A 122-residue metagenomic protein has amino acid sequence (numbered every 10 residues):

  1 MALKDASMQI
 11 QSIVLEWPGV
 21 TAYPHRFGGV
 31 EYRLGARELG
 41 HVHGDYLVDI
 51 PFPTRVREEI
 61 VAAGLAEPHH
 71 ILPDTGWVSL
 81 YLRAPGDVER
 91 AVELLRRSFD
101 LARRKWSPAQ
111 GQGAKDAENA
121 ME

Functional and structural regions predicted by a protein language model:
M1-E122: Charge-dense, helix-prone N-terminal extensions
